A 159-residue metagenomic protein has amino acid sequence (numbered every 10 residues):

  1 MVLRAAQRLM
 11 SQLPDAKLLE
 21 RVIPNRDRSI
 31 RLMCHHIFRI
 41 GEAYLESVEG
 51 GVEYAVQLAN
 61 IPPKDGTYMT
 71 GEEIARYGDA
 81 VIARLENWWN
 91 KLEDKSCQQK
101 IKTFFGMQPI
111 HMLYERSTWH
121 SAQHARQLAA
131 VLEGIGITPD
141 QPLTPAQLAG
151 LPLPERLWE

Functional and structural regions predicted by a protein language model:
R4-R8, K17-K64, K100-E159: Short, contiguous alpha-helical
P14: Small, basic N-terminal interaction modules of short regulatory proteins
G66, N87-K91, Q98: Catalytic cores of extracellular degradative/oxidative enzymes
G66-V81: A short, structured beta-strand-centered segment in the mid-to-C-terminal lobe of catalytic cores from group-transfer
I82-L85, L92, W119: C-terminal regulatory/effector modules of DNA-binding transcriptional regulators
L85-W88, A149: Amphipathic terminal alpha-helices
